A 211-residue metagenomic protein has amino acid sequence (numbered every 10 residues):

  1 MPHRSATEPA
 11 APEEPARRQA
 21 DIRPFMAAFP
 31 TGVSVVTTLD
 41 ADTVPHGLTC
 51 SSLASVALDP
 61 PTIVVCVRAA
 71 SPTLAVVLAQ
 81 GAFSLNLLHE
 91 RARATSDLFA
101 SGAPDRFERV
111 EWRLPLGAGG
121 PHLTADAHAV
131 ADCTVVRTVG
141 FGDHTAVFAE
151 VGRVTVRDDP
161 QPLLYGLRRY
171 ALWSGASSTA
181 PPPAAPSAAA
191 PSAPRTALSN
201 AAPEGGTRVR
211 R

Functional and structural regions predicted by a protein language model:
P2-R211: Basic, polyanion-binding surface patches
